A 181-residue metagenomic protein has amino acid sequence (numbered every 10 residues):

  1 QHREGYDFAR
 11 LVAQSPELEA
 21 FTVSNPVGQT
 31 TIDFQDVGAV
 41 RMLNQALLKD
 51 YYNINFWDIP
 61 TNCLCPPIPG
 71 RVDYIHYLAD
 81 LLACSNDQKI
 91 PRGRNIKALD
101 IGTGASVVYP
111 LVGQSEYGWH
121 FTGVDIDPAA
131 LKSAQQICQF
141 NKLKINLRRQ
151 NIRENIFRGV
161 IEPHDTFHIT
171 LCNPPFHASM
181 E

Functional and structural regions predicted by a protein language model:
Q1-C65, D80: N-terminal auxiliary segments of SAM/dcSAM-dependent transferases
A46-Y51, P69-K97: Conserved alpha-helix/loop element of class I SAM-dependent methyltransferases that forms part of the SAM/SAH-binding
L64, P69-G70, T103-V107: Gly/Ser/Thr-rich loops at beta-strand to alpha-helix junctions that form or flank small-molecule/cofactor-binding
D80, L111, S115, Q136-F140: Short, well-ordered alpha-helices that flank and scaffold nucleotide-derived cofactor binding pockets
P91-G104, T122: Conserved class I S-adenosyl-L-methionine
A105-W119: Conserved SAM-binding loop of SAM-dependent methyltransferases across substrates and taxa, primarily the Class I
H120-I126: Conserved SAM-binding motif I beta-strand of class I
I126-P128, K132-E181: S-adenosylmethionine
